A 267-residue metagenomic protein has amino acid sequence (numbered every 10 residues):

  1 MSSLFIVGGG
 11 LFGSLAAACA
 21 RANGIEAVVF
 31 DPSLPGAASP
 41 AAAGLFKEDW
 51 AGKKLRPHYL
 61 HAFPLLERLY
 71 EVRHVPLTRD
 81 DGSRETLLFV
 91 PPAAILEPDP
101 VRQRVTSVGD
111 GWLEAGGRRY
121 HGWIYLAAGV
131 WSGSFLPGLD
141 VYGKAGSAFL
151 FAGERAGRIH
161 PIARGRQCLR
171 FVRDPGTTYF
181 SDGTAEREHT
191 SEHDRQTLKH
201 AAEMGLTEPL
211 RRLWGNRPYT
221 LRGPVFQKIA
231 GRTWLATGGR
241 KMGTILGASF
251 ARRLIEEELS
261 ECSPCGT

Functional and structural regions predicted by a protein language model:
S3-V28: N-terminal Rossmann-like FAD-binding beta1-loop-alpha1 element of flavoenzymes
F12, P35, W131: Conserved Rossmann-like nucleotide-cofactor binding loop
L15-C19, V130-G231: Active-site substrate-recognition segment that forms the wall of the catalytic cavity or substrate channel
A22-A41: Glycine-rich FAD pyrophosphate-binding loop
A43-A94: Dinucleotide-binding Rossmann-like beta1-alpha1 core, especially the glycine-rich loop that anchors the ADP
P100-G116: A conserved short coil-to-beta-strand element within the FAD-binding core of flavoproteins
G116-W123: Core beta-strand elements of the Rossmann-like FAD/NAD(P) dinucleotide-binding domain in flavoenzyme oxidoreductases
P209-T267: C-terminal catalytic lobe of FAD-dependent flavoproteins
